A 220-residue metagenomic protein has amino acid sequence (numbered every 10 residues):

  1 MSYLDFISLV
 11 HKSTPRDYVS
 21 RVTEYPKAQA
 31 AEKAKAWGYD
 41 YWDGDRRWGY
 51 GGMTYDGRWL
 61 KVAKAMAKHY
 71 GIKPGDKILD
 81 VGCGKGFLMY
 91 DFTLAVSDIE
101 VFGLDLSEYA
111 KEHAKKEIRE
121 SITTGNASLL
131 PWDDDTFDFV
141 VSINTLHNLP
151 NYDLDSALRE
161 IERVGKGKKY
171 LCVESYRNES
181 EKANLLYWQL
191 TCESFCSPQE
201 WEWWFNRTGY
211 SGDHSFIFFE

Functional and structural regions predicted by a protein language model:
M1-Y70, K77-V81, K85-P131, L149-S156 (+2 more regions): Class I (Rossmann-like) S-adenosyl-L-methionine-dependent methyltransferase catalytic domain, capturing the SAM-binding
V141: A conserved beta-strand element that flanks and buttresses the S-adenosyl-L-methionine
T145: Hydrophobic adenine-recognition pocket in adenosine-nucleotide-binding enzymes
R163-G165: A generic alpha-to-beta junction signature in SAM-dependent methyltransferases
